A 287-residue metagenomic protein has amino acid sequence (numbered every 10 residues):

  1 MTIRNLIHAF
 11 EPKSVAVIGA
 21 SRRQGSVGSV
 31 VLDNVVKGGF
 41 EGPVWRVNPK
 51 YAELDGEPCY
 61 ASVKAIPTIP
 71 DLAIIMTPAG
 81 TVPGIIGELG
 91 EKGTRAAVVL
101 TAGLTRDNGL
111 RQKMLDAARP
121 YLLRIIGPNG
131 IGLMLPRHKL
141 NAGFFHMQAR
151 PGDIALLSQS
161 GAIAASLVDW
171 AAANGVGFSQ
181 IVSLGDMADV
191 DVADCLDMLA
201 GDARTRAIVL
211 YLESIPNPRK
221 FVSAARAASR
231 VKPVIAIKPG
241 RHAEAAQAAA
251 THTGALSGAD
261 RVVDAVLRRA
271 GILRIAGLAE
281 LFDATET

Functional and structural regions predicted by a protein language model:
M1-T287: Catalytic-core regions of core metabolic enzymes, especially those transforming organic acids/acyl-group intermediates
